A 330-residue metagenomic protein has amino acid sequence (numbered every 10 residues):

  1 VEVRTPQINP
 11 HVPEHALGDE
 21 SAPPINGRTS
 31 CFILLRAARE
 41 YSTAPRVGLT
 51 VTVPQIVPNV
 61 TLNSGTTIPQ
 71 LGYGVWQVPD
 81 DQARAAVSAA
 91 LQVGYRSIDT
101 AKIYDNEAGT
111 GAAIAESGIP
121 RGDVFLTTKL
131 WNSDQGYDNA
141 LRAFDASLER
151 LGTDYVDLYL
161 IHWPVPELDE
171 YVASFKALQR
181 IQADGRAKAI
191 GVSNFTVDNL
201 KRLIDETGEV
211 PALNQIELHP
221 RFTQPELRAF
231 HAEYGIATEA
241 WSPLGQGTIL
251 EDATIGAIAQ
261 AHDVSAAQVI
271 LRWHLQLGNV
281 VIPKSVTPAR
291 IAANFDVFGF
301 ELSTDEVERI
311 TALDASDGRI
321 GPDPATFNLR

Functional and structural regions predicted by a protein language model:
E2-V12, G27, A37: Short, intrinsically disordered low-complexity segments enriched in Ser/Thr with adjacent Pro
I8-P10, H15, D19, F32 (+1 more regions): Short linear/disordered segments characteristic of secreted peptide precursors and small low-complexity proteins
R28-A37, Y41-V124, L329-R330: N-terminal binding-site loop/beta-alpha segment at the start of enzyme catalytic domains that lines or forms
P79-A89, G136-R150: Short, acidic/polar
G111-R121, L148-G152, I204-T207, R228-E233: Acidic (Asp/Glu)-rich catalytic clusters
R121-D134, D157-P164, L218: A short, structured active-site edge motif that brings together acidic residues
A140-I161, R180-D184, E206: CE4/NodB-like, metal-dependent polysaccharide N-deacetylase domain that modifies extracellular/periplasmic N-acetylated
P164-R330: Beta/alpha (TIM)-barrel catalytic core signal, keyed to glycine-rich beta->alpha loops juxtaposed to Asp/Glu that bind
